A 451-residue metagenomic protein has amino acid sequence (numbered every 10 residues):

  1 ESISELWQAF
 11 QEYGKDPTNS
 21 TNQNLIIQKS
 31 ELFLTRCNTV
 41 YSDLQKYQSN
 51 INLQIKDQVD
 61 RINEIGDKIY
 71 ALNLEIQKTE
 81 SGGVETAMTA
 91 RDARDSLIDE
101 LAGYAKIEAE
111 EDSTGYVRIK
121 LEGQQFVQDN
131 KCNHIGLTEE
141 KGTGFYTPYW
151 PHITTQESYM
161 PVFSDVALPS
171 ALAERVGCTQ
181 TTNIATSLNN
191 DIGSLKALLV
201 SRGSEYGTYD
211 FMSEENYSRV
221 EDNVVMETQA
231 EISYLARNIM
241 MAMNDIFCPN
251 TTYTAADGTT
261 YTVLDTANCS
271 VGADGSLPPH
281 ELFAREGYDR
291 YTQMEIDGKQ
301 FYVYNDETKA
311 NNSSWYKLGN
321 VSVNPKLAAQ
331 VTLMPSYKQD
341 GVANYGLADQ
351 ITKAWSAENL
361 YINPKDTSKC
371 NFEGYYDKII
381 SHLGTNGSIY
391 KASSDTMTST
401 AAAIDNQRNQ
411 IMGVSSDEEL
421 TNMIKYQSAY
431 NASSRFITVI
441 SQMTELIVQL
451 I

Functional and structural regions predicted by a protein language model:
E1-I451: Structural signature of extracellular appendage/secretion-system components
